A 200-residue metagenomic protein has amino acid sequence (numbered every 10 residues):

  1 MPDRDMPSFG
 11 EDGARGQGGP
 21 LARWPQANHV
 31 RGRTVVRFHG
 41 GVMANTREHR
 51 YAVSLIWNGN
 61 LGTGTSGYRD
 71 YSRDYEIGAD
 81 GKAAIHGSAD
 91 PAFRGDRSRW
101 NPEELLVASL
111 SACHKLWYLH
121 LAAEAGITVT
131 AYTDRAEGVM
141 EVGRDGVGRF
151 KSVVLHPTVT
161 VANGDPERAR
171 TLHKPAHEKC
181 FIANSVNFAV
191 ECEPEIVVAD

Functional and structural regions predicted by a protein language model:
M1-A14: Extreme N-terminal basic, low-complexity initiation segments that serve as generic localization/processing leaders
V36-A108, L116-D200: Extended beta-strand/beta-hairpin segments
